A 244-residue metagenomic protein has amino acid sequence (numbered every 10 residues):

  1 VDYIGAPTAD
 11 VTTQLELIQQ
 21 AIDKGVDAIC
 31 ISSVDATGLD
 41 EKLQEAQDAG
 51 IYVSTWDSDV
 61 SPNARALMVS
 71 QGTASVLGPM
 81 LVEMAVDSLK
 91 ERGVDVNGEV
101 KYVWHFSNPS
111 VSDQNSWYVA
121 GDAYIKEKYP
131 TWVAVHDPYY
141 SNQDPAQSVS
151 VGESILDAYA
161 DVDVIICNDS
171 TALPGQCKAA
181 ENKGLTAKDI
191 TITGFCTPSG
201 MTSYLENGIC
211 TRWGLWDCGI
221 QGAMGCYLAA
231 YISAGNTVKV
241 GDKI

Functional and structural regions predicted by a protein language model:
V1-I244: A residue-level marker of the well-folded mature domains of exported/periplasmic proteins
